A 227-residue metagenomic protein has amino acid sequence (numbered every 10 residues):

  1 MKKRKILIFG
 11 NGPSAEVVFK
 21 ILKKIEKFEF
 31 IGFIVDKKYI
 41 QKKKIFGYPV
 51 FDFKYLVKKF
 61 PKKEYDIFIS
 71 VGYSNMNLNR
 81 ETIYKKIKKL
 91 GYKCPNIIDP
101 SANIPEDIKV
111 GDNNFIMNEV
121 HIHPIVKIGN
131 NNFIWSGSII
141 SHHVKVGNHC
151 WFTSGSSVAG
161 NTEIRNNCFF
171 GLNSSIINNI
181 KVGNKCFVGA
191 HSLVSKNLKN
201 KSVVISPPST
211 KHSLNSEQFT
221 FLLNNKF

Functional and structural regions predicted by a protein language model:
M1-P61: Hydrophobic, well-ordered beta-alpha structural blocks that scaffold small-molecule cofactor pockets
R4, Y65, N184: Nucleotide donor/acceptor-binding cores
S14, G72-N75, T210: Short glycine-rich anion-binding loops that position phosphate/pyrophosphate groups of nucleotides and phosphorylated
E16, K20, L78, N148 (+2 more regions): Alpha-helical elements of the RecA-like P-loop NTPase motor core of helicases
F19-I21, F46, R80-I83, I128 (+2 more regions): Short amphipathic alpha-helical segments
Y39-N103: Phosphate-bearing ligand-interacting subdomains that bind or position ATP/ADP/UDP/GDP/NAD(P) or nucleotide-linked
N96-H212: Structural signal for interior beta-strand "rungs" in well-ordered beta-sheet cores of soluble enzyme domains
V204-F227: Short, basic/aromatic-enriched C-terminal tail that caps enzymatic domains
